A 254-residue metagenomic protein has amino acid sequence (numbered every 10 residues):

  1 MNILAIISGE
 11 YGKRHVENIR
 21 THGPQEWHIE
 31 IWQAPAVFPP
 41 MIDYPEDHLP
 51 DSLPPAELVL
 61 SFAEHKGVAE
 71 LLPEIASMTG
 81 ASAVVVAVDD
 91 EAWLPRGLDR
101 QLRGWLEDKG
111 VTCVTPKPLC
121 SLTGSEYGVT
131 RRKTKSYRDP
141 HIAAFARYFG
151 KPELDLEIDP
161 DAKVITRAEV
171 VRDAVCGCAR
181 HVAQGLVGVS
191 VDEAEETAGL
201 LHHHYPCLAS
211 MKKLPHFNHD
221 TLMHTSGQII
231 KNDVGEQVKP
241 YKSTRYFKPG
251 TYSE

Functional and structural regions predicted by a protein language model:
M1, T79-G80, D159: Glycine-rich phosphate/diphosphate-binding loops that line cofactor/substrate pockets in enzymes
M1-N18: N-terminal, charge-rich interaction modules
L4, D139-A143, R167, H219: Sparse, context-dependent recognition of short Cys/His-centered cofactor- or disulfide-binding micro-motifs
Y11-V16, G23-D47, S52-M78, S82-L98 (+2 more regions): Active-site- and interface-proximal helix/loop "cap" or "latch" segments in soluble metabolic and energy-transducing
V86, C113-P116: General beta-strand structural signal in soluble alpha/beta enzymes
A92-G110: Rossmann-fold NAD(P)-binding glycine/threonine-rich loop
L119-D161: Structured beta-strand/loop patches that form or line metal/cofactor-binding pockets in enzymes
